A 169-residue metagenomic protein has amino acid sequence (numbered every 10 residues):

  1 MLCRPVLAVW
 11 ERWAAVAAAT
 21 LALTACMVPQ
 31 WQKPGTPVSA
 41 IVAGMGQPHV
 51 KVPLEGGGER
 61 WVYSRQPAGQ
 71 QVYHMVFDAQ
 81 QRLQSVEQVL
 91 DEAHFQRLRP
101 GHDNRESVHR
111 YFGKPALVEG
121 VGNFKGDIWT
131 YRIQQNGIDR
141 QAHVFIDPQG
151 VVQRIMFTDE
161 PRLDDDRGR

Functional and structural regions predicted by a protein language model:
L2-A17: Bacterial N-terminal signal peptides that target proteins for export
T20, F77, V86-Q88: Generic signal for short, ordered secondary-structure residues within or immediately flanking folded domains
A22-A25: C-terminal motif of bacterial Sec signal peptides marking the signal peptidase cleavage site
M27-Q30, H94-Q96: Short, polar/charged loop or turn motifs at beta-strand boundaries
V28, T36-Q80, P100-R169: A cross-family detector of function-defining hotspots
L83-A93: Acidic/histidine-rich, surface-exposed loop or edge segments in extracytoplasmic proteins
